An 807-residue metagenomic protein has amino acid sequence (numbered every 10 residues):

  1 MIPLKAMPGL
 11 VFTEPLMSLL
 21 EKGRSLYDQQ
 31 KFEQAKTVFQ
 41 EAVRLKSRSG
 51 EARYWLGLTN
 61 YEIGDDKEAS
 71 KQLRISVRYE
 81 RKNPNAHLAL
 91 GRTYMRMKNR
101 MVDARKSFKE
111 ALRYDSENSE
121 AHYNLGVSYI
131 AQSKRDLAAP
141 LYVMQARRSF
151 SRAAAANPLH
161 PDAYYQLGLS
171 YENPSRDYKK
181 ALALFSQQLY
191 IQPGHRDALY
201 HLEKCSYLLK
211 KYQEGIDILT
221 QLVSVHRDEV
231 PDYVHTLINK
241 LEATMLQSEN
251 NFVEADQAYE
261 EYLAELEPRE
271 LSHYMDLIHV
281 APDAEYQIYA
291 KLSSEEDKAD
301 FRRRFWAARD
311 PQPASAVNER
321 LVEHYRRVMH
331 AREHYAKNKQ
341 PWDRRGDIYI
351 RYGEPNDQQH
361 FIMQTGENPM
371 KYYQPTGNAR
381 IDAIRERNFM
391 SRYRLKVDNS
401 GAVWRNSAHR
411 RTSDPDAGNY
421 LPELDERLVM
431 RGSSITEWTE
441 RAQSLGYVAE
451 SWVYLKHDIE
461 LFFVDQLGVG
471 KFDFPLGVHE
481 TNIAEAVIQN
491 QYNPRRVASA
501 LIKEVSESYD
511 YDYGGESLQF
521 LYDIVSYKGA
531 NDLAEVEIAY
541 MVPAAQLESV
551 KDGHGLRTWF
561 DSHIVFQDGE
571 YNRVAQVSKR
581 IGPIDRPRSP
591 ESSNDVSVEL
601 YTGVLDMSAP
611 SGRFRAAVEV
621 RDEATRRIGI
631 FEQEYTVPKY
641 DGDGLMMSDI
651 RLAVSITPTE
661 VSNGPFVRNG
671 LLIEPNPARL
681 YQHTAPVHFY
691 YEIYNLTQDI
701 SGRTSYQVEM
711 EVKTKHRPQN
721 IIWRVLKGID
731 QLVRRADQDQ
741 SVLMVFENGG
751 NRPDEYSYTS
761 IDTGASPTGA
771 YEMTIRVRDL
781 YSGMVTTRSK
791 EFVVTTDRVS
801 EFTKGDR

Functional and structural regions predicted by a protein language model:
M1-L45, G50-E51, W55, E62: N-terminal leader/linker segments that initiate helical-solenoid repeat arrays
L16-M17, G50-E51, P84-N85, S119-E120 (+6 more regions): Helix-start (N-cap) detector for alpha-helical repeat units in TPR-like alpha-solenoids, especially tetratricopeptide
R24, L58, R92, V127 (+4 more regions): Residue-level recognition of tetratricopeptide repeat
D28-E41, E62-I75, R96-E110, S133-R152 (+3 more regions): Structural signature of tandem alpha-helical TPR/SEL1-like repeats, specifically the intra-repeat loop/turn
N173-R176, H201, Y207-E214, I218 (+4 more regions): Residues within mature, well-folded domains
F474-R807: Intrinsically disordered, low-complexity terminal regions enriched in Ser/Thr/Pro/Gly and charged residues
